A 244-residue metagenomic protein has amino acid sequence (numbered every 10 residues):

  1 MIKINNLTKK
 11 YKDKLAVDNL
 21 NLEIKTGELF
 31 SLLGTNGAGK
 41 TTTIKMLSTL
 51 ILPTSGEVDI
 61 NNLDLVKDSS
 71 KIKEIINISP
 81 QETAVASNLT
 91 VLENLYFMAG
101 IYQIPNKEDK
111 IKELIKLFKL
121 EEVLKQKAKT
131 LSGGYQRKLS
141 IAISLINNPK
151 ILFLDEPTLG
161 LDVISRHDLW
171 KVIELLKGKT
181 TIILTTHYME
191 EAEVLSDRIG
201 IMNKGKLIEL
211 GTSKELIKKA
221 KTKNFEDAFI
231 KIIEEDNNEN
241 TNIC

Functional and structural regions predicted by a protein language model:
G56-K67, K71-I72: Conserved ABC transporter NBD signature motif
N77, Y96, G100-V123: Conserved ABC ATPase "signature" region
N88, K127-G134: Conserved ABC ATPase signature
L152-E156: Catalytic Walker B motif of ABC-type/P-loop ATPase nucleotide-binding domains
L210-G211: ABC ATPase "signature
